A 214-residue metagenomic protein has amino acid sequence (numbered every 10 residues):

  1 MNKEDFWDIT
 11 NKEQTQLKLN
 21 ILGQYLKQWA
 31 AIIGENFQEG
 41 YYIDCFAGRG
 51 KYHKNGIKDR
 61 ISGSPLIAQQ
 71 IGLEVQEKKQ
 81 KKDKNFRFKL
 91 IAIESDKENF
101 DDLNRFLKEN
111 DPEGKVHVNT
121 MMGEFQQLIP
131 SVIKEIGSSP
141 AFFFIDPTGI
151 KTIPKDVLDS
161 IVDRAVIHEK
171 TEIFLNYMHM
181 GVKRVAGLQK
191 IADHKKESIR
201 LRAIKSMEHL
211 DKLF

Functional and structural regions predicted by a protein language model:
M1-K18: Basic, amphipathic N-terminal segments that precede the first structured/catalytic domain
F6, C45, G149-T152: Residue-level preference for alpha-helix termini and adjacent loops
F6-N11, K51-H53, F106-D111, I136-A141: Generic detector of short, locally flexible boundary/turn motifs and exposed helical patches
E13, Q127-F144, T148-F214: Class I S-adenosyl-L-methionine
L17, G63, D156: Short, well-structured alpha-helical interface segments that form or flank functional binding sites
I21: Charged catalytic carboxylate motif
Q24-S131: SAM cofactor-binding core of SAM-dependent methyltransferases, primarily the Rossmann-like beta-alpha-beta module
